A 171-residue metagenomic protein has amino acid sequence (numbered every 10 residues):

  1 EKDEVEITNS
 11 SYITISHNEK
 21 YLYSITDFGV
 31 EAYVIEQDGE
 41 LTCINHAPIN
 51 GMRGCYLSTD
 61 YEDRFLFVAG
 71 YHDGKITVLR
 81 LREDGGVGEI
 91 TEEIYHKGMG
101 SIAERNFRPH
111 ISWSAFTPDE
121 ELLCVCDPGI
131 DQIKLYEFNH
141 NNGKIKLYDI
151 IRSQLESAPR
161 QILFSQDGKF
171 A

Functional and structural regions predicted by a protein language model:
E1-K2, L41-H46, V87, M99-G100 (+1 more regions): Blade-edge beta-strand/turn elements of extracellular beta-propeller and related beta-sheet repeat scaffolds
I7-T8, G51, N106-R108, Q154-E156: Short loop/turn positions that demarcate and connect the beta-strands within blades of beta-propeller repeat domains
I15-E19, Y61-D63, P118-D119, Q166-D167: Residue-level detector of Asp-centered blade-edge/turn motifs that repeat once per structural unit in beta-propeller
S24-D27, V68-Y71, T117, V125-P128 (+1 more regions): Conserved beta-strand positions in repeat-built beta-propeller and related beta-rich domains
Y33-E40, V78-G88, E137-K144: Short loop/turn segments immediately following beta-strands, especially the blade-tip and inter-blade linker loops
C43-W113: Asp-box/WD-like beta-propeller blade repeats and closely related beta-sheet repeat scaffolds
